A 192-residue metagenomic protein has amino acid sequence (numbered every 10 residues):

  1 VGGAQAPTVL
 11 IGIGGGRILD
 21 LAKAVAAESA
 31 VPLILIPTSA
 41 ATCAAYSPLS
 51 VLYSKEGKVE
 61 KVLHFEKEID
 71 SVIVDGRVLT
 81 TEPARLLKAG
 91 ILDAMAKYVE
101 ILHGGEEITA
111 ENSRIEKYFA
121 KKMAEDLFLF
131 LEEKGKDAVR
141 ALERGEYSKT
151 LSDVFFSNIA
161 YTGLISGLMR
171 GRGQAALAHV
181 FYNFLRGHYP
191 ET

Functional and structural regions predicted by a protein language model:
V1-T8: ATP/NTP phosphate-donor binding region
V9-I11, I34: Conserved beta-strand elements of the Class I
I13-G15: Glycine-rich beta-strand-to-loop/alpha-helix junction loops that act as flexible
R17-K23, C43-Y46, Q174: Short glycine/serine/threonine-rich phosphate/pyrophosphate-binding segments that cradle anionic phosphate groups
A27-K122: A glycine/threonine-rich phosphate-anchoring loop and its flanking beta-alpha core in nucleotide/phosphate-binding
N112-T192: Active-site segments that bind and position negatively charged phosphate/pyrophosphate groups
